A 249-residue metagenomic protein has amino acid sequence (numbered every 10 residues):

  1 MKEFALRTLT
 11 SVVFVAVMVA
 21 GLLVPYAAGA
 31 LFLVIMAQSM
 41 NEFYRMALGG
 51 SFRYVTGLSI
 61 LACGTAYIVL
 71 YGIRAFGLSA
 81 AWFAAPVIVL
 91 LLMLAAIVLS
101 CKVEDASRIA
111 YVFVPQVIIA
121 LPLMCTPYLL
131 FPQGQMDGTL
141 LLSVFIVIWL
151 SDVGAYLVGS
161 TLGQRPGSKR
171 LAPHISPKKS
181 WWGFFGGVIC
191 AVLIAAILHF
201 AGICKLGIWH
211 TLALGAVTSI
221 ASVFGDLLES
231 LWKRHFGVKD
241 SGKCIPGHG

Functional and structural regions predicted by a protein language model:
M1-A216: Membrane-embedded alpha-helical bundles of polytopic integral membrane proteins
A221: Extracellular/periplasmic solute-recognition and catalytic clefts
R234-G249: Interfacial loop-to-transmembrane junctions
